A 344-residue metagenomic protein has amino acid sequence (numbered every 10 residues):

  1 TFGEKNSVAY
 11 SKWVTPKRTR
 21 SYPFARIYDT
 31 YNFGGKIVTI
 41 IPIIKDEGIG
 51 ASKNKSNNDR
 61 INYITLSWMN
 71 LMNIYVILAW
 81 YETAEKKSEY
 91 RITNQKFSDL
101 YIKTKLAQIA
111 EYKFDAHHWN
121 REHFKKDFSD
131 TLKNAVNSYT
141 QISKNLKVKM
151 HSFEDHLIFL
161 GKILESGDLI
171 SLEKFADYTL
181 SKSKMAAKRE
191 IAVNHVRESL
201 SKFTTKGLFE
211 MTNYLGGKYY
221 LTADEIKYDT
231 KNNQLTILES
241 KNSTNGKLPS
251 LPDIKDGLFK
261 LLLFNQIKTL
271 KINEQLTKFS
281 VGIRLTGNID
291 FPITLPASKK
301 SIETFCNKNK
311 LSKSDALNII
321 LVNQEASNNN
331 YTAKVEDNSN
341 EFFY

Functional and structural regions predicted by a protein language model:
T1-H156: Terminal, charged accessory segments of proteins
V14-S21, Y31-N32, H195-N232: Active-site metal-binding core of divalent-cation-utilizing nuclease and nuclease-like domains
I109-K218: Basic, amphipathic N-terminal segments that precede the first structured/catalytic domain
Q141-M150, S166-L169, Y228-Q234, T269-K278: Secondary-structure boundary elements
K218-L221, P252-Q266: Short, well-structured alpha-helical interface segments that form or flank functional binding sites
A223-K227, N233-K247: Conserved catalytic cores of phosphodiester-cleaving nucleases, focusing on short active-site segments
N242, K247-K255, Q266-S298: Nucleic-acid nuclease catalytic cores
K299-Y344: Polybasic (Lys/Arg-rich)
